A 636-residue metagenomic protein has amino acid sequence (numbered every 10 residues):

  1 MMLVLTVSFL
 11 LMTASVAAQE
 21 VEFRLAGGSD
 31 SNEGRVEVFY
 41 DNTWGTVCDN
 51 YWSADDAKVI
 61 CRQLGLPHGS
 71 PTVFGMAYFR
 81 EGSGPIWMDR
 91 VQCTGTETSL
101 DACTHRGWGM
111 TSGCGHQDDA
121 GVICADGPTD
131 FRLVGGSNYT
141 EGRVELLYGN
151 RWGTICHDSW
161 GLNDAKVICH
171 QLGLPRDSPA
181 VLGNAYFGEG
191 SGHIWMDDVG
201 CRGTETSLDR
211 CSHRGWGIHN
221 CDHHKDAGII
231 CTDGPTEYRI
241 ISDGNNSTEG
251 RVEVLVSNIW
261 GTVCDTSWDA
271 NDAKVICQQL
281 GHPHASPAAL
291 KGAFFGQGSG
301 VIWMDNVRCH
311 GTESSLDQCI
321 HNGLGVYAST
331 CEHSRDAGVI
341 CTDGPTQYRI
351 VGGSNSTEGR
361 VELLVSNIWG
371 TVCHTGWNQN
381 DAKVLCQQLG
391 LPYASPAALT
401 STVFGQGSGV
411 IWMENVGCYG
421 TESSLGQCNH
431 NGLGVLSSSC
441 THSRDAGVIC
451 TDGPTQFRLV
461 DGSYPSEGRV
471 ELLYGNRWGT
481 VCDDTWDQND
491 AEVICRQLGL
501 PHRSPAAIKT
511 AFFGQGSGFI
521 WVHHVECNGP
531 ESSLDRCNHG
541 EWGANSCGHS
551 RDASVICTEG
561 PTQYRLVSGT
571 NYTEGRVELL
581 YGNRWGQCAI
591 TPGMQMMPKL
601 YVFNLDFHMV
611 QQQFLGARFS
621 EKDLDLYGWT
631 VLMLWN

Functional and structural regions predicted by a protein language model:
M2-N636: Typically disulfide-stabilized, N-glycosylated extracellular/lumenal ectodomains of secreted and cell-surface proteins
